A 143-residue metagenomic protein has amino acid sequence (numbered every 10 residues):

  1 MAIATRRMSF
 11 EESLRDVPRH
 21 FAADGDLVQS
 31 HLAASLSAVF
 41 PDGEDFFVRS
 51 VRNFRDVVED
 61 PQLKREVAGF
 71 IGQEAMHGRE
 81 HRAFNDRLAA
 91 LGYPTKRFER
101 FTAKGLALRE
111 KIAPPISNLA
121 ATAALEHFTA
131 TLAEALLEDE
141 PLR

Functional and structural regions predicted by a protein language model:
M1-R143: Non-heme di-metal
